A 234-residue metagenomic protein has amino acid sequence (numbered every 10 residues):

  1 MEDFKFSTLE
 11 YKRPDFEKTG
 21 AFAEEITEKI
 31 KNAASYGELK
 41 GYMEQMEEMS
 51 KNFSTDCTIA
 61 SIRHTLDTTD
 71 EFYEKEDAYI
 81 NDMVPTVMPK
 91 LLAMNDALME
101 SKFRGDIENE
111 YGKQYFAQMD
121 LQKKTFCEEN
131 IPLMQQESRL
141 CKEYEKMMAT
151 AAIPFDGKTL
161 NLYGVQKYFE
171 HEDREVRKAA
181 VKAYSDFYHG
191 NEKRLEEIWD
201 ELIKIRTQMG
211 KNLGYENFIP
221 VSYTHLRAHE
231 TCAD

Functional and structural regions predicted by a protein language model:
M1-R227: A well-structured
A228-D234: A short, hydrophobic C-terminal helix/tail in secreted or cell-surface proteins
